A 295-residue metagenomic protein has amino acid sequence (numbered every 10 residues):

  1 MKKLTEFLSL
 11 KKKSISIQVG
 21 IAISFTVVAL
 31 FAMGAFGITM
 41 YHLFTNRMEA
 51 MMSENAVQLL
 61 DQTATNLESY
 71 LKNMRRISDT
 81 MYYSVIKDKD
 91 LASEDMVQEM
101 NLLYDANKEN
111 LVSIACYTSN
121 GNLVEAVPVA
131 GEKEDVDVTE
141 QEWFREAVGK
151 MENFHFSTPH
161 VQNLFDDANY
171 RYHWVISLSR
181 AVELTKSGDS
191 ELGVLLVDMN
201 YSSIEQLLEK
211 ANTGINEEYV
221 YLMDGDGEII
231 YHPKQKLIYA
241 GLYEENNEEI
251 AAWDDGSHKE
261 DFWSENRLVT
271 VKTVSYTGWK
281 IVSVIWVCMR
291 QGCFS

Functional and structural regions predicted by a protein language model:
M1-N46, A50: Extreme N-terminal signal-anchor transmembrane helix of membrane signaling/transducer proteins, especially in bacteria
H42-R75, E94: Juxtamembrane membrane-water interface segments immediately C-terminal to a transmembrane helix
N66-Q98, I114-G131: Extracellular/periplasmic ligand-binding regions of membrane signal-transduction receptors
V97-D105, A130, V194-L237: Solvent-exposed, extracytoplasmic
D105, N110, L123-M199: Extracytoplasmic/periplasmic ligand-binding sensor regions of membrane-associated signaling proteins
T118-V129, G227-P233, T270-K272: Amphipathic coiled-coil signal-relay and dimerization helices
V161-L164, A181-K186, V197-L208, K236-L237 (+2 more regions): Helix-start (N-cap) segments at beta->loop->alpha junctions that couple sensory/regulatory domains to adjoining helices
D226, K234-S295: Extracellular/periplasmic juxtamembrane segments that couple receptor/chemosensory ectodomains to their
